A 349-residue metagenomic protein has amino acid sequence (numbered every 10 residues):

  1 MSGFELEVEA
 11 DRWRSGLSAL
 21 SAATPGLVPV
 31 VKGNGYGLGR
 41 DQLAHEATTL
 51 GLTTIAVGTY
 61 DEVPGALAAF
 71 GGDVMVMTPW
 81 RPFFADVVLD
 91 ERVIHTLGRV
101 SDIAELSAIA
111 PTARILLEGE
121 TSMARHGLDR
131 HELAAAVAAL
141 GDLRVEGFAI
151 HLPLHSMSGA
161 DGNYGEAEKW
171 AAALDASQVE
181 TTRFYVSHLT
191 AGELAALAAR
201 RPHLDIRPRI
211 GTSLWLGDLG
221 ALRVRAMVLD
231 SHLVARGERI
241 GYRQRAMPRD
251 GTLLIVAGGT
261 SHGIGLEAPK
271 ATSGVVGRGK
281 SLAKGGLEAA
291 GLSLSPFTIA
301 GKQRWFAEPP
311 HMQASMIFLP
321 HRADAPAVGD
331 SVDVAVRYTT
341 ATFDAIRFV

Functional and structural regions predicted by a protein language model:
S2-E9, R14, P29, A113 (+1 more regions): Active-site anion/phosphate-binding pocket segments in diverse small-molecule metabolic enzymes
F4-S15, P25-R183: Active-site-proximal beta-alpha core segment in soluble small-molecule metabolic enzymes
